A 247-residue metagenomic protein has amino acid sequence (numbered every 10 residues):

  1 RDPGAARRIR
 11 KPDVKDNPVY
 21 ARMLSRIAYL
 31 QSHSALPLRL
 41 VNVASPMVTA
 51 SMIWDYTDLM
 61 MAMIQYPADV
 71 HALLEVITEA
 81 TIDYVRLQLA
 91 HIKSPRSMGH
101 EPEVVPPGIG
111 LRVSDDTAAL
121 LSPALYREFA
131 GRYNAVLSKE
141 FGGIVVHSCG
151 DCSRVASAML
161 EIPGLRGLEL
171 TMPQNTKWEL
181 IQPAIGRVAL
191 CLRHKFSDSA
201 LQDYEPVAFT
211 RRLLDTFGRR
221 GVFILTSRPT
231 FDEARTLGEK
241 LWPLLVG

Functional and structural regions predicted by a protein language model:
R1-I9: A contiguous, low-structure linker/loop signature
R10-G247: Active-site loop segments of alpha/beta catalytic cores
